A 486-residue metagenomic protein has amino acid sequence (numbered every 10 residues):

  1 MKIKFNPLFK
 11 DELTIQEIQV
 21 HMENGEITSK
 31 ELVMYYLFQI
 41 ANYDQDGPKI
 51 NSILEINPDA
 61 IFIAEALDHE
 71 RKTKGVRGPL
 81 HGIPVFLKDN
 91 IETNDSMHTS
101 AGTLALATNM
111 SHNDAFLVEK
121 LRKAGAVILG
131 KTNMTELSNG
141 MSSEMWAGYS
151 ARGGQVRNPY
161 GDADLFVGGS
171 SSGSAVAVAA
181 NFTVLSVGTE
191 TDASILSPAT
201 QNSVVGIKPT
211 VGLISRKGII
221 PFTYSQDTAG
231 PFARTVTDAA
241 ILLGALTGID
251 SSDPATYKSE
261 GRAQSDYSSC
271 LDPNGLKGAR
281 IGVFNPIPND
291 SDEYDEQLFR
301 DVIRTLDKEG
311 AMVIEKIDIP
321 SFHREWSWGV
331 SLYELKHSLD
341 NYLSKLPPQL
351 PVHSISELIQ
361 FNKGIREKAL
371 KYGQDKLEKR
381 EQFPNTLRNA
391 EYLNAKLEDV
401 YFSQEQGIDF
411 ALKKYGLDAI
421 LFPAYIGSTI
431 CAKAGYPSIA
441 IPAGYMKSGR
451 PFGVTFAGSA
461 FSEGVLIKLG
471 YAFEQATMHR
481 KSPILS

Functional and structural regions predicted by a protein language model:
M1-A107, M134-N139, K258-A263, Y267-S268 (+3 more regions): Short, well-ordered alpha-helical
D11, V236-S265, P288-F322, E334 (+1 more regions): Acidic-enriched catalytic cores of C-N bond-cleaving enzymes acting on peptides and small amides
I18-N24, A105-N109, D227-R234, F456-A457: Short, well-ordered beta-strand elements within core beta-sheets of diverse protein domains
V20-N24, L37-K49, E65-K72, R122-K123 (+8 more regions): Sec-exported extracytoplasmic/periplasmic mature domains
G25, G82, K88, K123 (+4 more regions): Glycine-rich, small-residue loops and helix-cap segments that act as flexible hinges at active-site edges
H81-A101, C270, G275-F284, Y333-S403 (+2 more regions): Short helix-loop capping/hinge segments that flank enzyme active sites or metal/cofactor-binding pockets
N113-D250, P423, K433-T455: Short glycine/serine-rich loop segments
K208-R300, M478-S486: A short helix-breaking turn/cap at a secondary-structure junction
